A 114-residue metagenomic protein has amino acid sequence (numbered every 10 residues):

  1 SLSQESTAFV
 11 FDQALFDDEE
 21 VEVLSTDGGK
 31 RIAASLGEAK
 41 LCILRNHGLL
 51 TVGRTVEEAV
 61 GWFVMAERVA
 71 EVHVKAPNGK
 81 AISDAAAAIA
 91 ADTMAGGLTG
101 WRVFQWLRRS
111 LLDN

Functional and structural regions predicted by a protein language model:
S1-N114: Glycine-rich flexible loops
